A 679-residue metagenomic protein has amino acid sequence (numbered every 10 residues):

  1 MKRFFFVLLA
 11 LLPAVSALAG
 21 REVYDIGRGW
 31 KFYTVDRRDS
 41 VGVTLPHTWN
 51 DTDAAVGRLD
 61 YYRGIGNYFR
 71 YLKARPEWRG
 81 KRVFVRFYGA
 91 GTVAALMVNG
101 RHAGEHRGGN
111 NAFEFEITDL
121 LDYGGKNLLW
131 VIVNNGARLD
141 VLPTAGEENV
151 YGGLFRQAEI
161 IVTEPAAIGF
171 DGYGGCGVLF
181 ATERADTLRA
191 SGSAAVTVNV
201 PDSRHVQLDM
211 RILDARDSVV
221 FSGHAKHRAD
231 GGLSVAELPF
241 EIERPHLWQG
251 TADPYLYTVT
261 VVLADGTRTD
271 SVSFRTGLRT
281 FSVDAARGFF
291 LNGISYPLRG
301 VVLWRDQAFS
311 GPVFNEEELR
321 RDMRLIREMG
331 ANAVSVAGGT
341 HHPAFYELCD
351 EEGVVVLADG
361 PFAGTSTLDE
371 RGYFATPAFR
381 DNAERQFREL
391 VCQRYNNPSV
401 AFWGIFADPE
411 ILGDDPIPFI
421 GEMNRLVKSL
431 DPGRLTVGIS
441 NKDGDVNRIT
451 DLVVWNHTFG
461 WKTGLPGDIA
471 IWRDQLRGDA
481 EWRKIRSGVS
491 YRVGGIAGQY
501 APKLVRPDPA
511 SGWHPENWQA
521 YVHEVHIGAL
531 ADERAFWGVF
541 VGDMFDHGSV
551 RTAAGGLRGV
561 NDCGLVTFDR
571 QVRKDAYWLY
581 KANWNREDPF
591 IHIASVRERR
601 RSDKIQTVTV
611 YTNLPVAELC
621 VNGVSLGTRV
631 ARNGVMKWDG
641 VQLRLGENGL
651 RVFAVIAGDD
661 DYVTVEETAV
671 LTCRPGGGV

Functional and structural regions predicted by a protein language model:
M1-V7, A14-A337, L348, G353-V356 (+6 more regions): Secreted/periplasmic carbohydrate-active enzymes, especially glycoside hydrolases
L8-L9, H341: A periodicity- and composition-biased signal for non-globular, repetitive helical segments
A90-P165, D508-N585: Long, contiguous interaction/targeting segments characteristic of exported/extracellular or secretory-pathway proteins
M323-I326, A333-V572, A576, Y580 (+3 more regions): Substrate-binding/catalytic cleft of secreted carbohydrate-active enzymes, primarily glycoside hydrolases
